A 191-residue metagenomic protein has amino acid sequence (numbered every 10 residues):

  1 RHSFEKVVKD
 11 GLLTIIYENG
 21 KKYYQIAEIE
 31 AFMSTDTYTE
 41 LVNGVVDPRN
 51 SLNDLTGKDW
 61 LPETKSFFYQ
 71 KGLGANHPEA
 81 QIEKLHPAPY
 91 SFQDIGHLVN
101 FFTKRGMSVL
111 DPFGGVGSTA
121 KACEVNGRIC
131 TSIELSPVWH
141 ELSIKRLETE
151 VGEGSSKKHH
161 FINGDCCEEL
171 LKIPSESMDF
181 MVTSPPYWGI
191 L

Functional and structural regions predicted by a protein language model:
H2: Key DNA-contact positions within bacterial/archaeal DNA-binding proteins
E5-G20, A27-L191: Class I S-adenosyl-L-methionine-dependent methyltransferase catalytic core
